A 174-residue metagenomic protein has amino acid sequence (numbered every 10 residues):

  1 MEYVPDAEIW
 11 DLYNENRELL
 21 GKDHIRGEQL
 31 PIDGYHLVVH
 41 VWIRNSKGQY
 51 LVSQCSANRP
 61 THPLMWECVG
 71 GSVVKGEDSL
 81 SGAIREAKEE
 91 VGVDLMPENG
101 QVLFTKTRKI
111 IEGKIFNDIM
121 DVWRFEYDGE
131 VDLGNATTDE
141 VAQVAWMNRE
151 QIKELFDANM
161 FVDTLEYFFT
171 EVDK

Functional and structural regions predicted by a protein language model:
M1-H40, R44-S46: Acidic, metal-coordinating catalytic segment for phosphate/diphosphate chemistry, firing primarily on the Nudix
L12, I43, V52, R124-F125 (+1 more regions): Conserved hydrophobic "DFG−1" position in protein kinase catalytic cores
L19, G27, P63-L64, K75 (+1 more regions): Nudix hydrolase/Nudix homology domain
L37, K47, A57, K88 (+1 more regions): Active-site segment of metal-dependent pyrophosphate-handling enzymes, primarily the Nudix hydrolase catalytic core
V38-G70: A glycine-rich, hydrophobic loop/mini-helix early in the fold
L51-V52, C68-V102: The catalytic Nudix box helix
